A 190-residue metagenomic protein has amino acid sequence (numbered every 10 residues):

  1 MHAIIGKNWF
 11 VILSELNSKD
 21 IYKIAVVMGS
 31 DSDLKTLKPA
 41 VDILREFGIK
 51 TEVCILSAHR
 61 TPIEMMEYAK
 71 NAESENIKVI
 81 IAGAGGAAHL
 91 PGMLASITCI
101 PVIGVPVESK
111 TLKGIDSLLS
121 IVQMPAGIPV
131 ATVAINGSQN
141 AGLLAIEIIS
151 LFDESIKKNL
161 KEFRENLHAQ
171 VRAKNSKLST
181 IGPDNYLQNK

Functional and structural regions predicted by a protein language model:
Y22-R60: Glycine-rich phosphate/diphosphate-binding loop of Rossmann-like nucleotide-binding domains
S32, I115-T180: C-terminal binding/interaction regions
D33-L37, T61-M65, A84-M93, L112-I115 (+1 more regions): Short glycine/serine/threonine-rich phosphate/pyrophosphate-binding segments that cradle anionic phosphate groups
V41, M66-A69, S96, K113-P125: Active-site-proximal loop->helix
L56-E73: N-terminal beta-loop-helix "entrance" segment that forms/cooperates in small-molecule cofactor or anionic ligand
Y68-P106: Glycine-rich phosphate-binding loop
